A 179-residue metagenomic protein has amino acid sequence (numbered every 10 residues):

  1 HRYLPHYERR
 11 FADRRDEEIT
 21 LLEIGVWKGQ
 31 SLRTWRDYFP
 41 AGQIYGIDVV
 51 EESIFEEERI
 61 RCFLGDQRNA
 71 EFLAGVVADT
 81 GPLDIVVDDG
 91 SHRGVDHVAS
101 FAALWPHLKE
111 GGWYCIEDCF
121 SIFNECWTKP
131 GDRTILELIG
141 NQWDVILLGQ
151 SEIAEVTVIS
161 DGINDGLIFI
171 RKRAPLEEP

Functional and structural regions predicted by a protein language model:
H1-V87, S91-I116, F120-P179: A short alpha-helical cap/connector motif
